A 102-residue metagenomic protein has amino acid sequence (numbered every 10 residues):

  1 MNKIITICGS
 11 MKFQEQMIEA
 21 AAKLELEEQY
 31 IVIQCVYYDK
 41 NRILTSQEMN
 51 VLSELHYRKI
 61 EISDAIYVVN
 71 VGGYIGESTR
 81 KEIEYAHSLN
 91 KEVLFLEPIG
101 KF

Functional and structural regions predicted by a protein language model:
M1-F102: Conserved catalytic or regulatory cores that recognize and/or transform ribose-phosphate-containing ligands
